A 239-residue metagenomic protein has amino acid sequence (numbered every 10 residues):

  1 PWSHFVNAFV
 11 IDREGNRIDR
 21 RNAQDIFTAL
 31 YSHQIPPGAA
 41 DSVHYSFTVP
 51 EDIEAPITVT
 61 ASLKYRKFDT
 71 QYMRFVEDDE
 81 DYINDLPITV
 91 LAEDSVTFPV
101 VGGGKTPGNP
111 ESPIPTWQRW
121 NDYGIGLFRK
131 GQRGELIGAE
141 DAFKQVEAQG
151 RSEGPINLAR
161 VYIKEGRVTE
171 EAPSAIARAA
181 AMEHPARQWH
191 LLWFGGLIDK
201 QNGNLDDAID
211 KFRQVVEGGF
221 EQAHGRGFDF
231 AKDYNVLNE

Functional and structural regions predicted by a protein language model:
P1-R129: Short, conserved sequence motifs used for protein processing/export or organelle targeting and for catalysis
Q118, E153, Q188-H190, K232-N235: Start-of-helix register in tetratricopeptide repeats
K130-R133, E165-G166, N202: Structural motif corresponding to the intra-repeat A-B loop/turn of tetratricopeptide repeats
A139, E171-A172, A208: Single-residue signature of alpha-solenoid repeat helices
G150, E183, G219-F220: Alpha-helical junction/boundary sensor with strong preference for TPR arrays
